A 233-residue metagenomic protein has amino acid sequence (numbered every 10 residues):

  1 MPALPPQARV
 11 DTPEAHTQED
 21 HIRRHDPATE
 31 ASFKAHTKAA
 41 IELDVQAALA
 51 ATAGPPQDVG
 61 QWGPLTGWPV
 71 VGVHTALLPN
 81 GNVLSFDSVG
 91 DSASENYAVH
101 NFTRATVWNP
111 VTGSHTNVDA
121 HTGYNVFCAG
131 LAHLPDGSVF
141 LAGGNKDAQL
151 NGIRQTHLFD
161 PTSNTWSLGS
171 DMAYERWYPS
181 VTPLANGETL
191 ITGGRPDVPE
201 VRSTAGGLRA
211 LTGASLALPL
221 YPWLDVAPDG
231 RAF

Functional and structural regions predicted by a protein language model:
M1-F233: Kelch-like beta-propeller repeat domains
